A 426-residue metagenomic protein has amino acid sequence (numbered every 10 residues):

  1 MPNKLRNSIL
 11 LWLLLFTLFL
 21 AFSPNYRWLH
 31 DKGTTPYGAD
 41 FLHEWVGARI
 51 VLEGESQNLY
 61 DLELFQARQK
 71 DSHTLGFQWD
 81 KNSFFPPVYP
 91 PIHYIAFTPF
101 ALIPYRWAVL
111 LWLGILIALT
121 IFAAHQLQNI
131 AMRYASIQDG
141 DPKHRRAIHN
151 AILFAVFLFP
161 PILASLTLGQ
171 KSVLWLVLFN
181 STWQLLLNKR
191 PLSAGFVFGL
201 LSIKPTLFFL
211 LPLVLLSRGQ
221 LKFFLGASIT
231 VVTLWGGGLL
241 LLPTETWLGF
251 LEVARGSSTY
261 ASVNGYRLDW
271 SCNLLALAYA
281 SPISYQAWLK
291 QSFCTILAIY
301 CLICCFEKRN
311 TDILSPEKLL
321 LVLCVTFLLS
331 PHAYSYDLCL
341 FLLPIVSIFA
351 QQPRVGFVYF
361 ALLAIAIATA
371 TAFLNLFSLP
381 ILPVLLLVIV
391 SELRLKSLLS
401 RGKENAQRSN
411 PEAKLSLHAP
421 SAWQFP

Functional and structural regions predicted by a protein language model:
M1-N3, K204, T259-Y260, Y279-S292 (+2 more regions): Generic structural signal for short, solvent-exposed loop/turn connectors between secondary structure elements
M1-S193, L215-L342, K403, L415 (+1 more regions): Primarily membrane-embedded glycan-assembly and transfer machineries that use lipid-linked glycans
L192-L216, L321-L329, A364-T369: Membrane-interface alpha helices of multi-pass inner-membrane proteins
S347-P426: Aromatic-enriched
